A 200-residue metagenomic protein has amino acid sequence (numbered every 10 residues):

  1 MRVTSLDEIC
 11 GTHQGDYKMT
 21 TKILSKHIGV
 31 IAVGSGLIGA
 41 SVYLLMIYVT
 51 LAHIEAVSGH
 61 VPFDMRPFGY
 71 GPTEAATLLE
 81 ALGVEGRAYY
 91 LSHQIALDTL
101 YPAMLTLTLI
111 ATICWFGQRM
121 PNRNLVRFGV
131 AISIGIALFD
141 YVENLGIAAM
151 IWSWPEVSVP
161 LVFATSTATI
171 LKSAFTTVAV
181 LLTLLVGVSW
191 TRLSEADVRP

Functional and structural regions predicted by a protein language model:
D7-K18: Short, Lys/Arg-enriched N-terminal segments with co-localized hydrophobic residues within the first ~10-30 amino acids
T20-I28, G86-H93, Q118-F128, V157-A168: Membrane-interfacial loop-to-transmembrane-helix junctions in polytopic alpha-helical membrane proteins
T21-H93, P155: Interfacial loop at the N-terminal end of multi-pass membrane proteins
I28-L45, K172-W190: Hydrophobic alpha-helical transmembrane segments
H93-C114: Hydrophobic alpha-helical transmembrane segments
I113-W152: Hydrophobic alpha-helical transmembrane segments of integral membrane proteins
I136-L185: Alpha-helical transmembrane segments of multi-pass integral membrane proteins, characterized by long hydrophobic
V188, R192-P200: Short, charged juxtamembrane terminal tails flanking transmembrane helices
